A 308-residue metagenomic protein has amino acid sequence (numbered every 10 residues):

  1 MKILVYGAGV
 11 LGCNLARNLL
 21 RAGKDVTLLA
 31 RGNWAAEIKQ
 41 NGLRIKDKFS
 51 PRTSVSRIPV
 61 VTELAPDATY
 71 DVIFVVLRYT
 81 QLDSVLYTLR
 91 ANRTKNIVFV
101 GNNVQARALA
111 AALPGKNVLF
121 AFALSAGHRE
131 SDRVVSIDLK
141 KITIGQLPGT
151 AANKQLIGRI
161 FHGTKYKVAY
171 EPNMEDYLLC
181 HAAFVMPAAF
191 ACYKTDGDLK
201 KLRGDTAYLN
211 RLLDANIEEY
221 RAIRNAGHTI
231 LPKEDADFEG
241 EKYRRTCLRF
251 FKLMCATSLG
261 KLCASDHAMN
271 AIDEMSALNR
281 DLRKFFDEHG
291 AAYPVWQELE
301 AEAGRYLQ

Functional and structural regions predicted by a protein language model:
M1-P51: NAD(P)+-binding Rossmann beta1-loop-alpha1 motif at the extreme N-terminus of oxidoreductases
I3, D25-V26, I97, V118 (+1 more regions): Hydrophobic anchor at the start of a short beta-strand that flanks the dinucleotide cofactor-binding loop
L43-V60, V185: N-terminal glycine-rich dinucleotide-binding loop that anchors FAD/FMN and/or NAD(P) in oxidoreductases
R52-V135: Rossmann-like NAD(P)(H) cofactor-binding subdomain of soluble oxidoreductases
Q105-A183, P187: Rossmann-fold dinucleotide-binding core
R133-T143, Y193-R203, S258-M269: Helix-loop-beta segment of a Rossmann-like dinucleotide-binding subdomain
E175-R203, A207-Y220: Active-site-proximal catalytic alpha-helix in oxidoreductases
I217-Y220, R224-Q308: NAD(P)-dependent Rossmann-like dehydrogenase/reductase catalytic/cofactor-binding core
